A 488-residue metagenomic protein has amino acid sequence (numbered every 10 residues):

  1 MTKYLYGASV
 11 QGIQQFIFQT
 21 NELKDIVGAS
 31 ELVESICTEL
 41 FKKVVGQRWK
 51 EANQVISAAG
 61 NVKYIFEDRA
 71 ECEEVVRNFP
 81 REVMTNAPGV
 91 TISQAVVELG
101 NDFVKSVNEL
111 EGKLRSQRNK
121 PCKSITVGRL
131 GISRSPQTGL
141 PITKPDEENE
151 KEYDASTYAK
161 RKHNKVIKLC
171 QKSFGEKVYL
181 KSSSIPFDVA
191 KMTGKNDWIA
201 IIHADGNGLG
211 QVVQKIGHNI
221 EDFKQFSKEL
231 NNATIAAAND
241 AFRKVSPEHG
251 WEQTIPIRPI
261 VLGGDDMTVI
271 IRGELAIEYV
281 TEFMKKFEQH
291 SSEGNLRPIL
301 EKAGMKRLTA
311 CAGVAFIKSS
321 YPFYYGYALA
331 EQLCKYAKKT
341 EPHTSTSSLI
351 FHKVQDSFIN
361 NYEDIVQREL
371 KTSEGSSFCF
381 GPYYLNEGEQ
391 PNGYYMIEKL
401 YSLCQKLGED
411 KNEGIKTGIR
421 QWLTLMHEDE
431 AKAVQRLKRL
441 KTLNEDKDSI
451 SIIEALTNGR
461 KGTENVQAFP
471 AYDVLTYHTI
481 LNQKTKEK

Functional and structural regions predicted by a protein language model:
M1-K488: Regulatory and interdomain segments flanking nucleotide-handling catalytic cores in signaling/defense enzymes
